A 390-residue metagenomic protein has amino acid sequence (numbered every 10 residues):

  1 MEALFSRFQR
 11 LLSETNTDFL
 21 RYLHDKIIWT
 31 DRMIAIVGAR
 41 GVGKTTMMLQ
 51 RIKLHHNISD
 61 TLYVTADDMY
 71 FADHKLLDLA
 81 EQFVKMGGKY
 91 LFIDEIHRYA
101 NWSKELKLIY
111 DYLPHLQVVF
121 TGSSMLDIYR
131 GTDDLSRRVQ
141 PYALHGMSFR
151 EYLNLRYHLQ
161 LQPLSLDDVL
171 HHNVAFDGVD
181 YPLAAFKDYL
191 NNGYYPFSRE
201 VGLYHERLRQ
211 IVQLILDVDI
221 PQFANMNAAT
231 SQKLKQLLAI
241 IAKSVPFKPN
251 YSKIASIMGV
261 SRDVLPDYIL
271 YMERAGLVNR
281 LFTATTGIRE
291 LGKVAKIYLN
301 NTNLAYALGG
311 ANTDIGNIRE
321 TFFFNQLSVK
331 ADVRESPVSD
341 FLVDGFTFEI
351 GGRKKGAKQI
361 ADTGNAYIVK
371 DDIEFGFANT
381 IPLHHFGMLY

Functional and structural regions predicted by a protein language model:
M1-K26: N-terminal pre-Walker A segment at the start of P-loop NTPase domains
E2, R7-L11, S123, Y129-L238: Interdomain motor-coupling "hinge/lid" segment immediately C-terminal to the ATP-binding subdomain of NTP-driven enzymes
I36: Hydrophobic anchor at the beta1->P-loop junction of P-loop NTPases
K44-T45: Conserved lysine of the Walker
I58-Y90: Short glycine-rich substrate-engagement loop in P-loop NTPases that contacts/grips substrate
F92, Q117-S123, A143: Structural recognition of the conserved hydrophobic beta-strand(s) that form the central parallel beta-sheet of P-loop
P196-S339: Accessory nucleic acid-recognition modules appended to NTPase machines
F323, L327, F341-G356: Conserved catalytic cores of phosphodiester-cleaving nucleases, focusing on short active-site segments
